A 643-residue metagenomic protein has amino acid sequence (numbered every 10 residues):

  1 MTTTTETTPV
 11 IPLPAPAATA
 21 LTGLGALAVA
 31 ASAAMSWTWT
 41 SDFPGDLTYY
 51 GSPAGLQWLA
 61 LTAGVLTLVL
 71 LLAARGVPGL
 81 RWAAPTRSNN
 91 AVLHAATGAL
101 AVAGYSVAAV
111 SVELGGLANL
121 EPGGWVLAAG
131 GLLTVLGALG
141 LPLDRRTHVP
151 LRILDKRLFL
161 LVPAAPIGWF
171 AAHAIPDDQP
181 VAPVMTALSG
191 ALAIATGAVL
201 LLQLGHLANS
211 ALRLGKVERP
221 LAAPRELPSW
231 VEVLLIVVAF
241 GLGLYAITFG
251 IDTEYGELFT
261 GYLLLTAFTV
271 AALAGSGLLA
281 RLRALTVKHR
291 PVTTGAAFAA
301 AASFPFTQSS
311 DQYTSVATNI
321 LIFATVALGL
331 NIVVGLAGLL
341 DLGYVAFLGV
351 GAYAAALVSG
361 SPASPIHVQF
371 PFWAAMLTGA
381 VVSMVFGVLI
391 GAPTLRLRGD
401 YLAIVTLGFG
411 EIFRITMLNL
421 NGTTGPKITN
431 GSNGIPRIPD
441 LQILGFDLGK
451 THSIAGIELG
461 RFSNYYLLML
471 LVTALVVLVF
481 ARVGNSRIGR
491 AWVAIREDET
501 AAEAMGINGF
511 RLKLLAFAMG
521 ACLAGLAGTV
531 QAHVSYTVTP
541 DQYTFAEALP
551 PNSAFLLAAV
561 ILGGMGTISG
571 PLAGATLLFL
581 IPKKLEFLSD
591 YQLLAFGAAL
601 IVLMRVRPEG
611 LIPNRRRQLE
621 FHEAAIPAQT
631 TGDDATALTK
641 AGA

Functional and structural regions predicted by a protein language model:
T2-F159, I175-A182: Compact integral membrane and secretory-pathway proteins
T3-T7, H94-G104, A129, L143-A643: Transmembrane alpha-helices and adjacent helix-loop boundaries
